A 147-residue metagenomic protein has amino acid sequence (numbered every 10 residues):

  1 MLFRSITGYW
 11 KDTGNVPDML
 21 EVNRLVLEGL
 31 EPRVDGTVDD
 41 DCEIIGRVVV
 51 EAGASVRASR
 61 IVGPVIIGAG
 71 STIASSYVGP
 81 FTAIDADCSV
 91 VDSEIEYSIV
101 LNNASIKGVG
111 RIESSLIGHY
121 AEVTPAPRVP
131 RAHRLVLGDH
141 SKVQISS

Functional and structural regions predicted by a protein language model:
M1-L2: Short, small-residue-biased leader/transition segments that mark boundaries at the very start of proteins
S5-S147: Left-handed beta-helix
